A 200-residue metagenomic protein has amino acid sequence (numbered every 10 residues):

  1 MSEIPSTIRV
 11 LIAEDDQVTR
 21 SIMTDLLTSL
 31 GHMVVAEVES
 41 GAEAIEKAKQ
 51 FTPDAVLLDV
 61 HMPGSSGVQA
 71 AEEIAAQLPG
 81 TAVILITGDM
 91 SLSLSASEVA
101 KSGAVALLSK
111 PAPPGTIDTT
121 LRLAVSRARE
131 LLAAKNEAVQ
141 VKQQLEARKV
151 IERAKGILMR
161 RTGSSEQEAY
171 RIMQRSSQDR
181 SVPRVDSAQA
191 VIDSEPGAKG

Functional and structural regions predicted by a protein language model:
S6-V18, M23-L27: Conserved acidic segment of CheY-like receiver
S40-E43, S66-Q69: Acidic catalytic/metal-coordinating carboxylates
L58-V60: Active-site residues of response regulator receiver
P63: The feature encodes the CheY-like receiver
V68-P79: Short amphipathic alpha-helix used as the core "switch/output" element in two-component signaling
Q69, M90-L107: Alpha4 helix (beta4-alpha4-beta5 surface) of REC/receiver domains from two-component response regulators
I86-T87: Hydrophobic/aromatic residues positioned on beta-strands within the core alpha/beta folds
A112-L121: C-terminal output helix
